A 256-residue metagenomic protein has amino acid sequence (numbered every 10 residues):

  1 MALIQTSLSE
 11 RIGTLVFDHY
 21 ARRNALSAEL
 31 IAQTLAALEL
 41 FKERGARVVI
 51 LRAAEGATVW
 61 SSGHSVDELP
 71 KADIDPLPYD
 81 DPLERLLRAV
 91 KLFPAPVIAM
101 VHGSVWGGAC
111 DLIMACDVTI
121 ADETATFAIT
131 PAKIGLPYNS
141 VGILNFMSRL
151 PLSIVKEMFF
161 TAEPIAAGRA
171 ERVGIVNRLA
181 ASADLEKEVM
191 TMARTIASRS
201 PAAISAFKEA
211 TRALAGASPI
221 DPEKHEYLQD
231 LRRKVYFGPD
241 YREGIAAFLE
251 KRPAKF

Functional and structural regions predicted by a protein language model:
E10-D18, E29-I74, A89-A99, V118 (+2 more regions): A structural preference for short, pocket-lining loop segments at secondary-structure junctions
H19, R199, K251-R252: Short loop-to-helix capping motifs
G56-S61, W106-G107, L214: Short, active-site-adjacent cap segments at secondary-structure transitions
L86, V90, W106-F159, E188 (+1 more regions): CoA-thioester-processing core
M100-V101, T130: Structural motif
G107, E163-R169: Acidic, divalent-metal-coordinating active-site segment for phosphoryl/phosphodiester hydrolysis, typified by short
I120-A125, V176-E226, K255-F256: C-terminal long alpha-helix characteristic of the crotonase
